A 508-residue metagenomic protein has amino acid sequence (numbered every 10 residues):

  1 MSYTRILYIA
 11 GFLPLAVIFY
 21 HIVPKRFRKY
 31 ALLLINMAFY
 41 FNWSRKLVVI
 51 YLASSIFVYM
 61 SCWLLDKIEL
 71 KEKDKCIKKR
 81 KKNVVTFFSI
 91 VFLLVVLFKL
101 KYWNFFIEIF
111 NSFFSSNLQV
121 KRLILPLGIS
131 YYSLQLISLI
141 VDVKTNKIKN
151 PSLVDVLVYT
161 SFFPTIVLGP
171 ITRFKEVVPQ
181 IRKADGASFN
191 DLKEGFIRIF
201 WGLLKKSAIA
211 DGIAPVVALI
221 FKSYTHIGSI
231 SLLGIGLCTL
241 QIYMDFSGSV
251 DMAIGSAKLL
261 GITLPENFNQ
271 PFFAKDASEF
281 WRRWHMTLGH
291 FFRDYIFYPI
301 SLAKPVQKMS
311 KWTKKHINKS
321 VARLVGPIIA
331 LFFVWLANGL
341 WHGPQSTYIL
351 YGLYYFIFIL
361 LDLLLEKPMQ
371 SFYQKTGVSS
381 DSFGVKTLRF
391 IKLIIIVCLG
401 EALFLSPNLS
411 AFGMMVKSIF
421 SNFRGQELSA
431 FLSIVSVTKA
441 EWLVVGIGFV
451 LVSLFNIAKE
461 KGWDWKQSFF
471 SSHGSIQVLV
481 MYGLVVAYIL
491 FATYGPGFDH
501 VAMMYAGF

Functional and structural regions predicted by a protein language model:
M1-G507: Membrane-embedded transmembrane alpha-helical bundles that form the catalytic cores of multi-pass lipid-modifying
